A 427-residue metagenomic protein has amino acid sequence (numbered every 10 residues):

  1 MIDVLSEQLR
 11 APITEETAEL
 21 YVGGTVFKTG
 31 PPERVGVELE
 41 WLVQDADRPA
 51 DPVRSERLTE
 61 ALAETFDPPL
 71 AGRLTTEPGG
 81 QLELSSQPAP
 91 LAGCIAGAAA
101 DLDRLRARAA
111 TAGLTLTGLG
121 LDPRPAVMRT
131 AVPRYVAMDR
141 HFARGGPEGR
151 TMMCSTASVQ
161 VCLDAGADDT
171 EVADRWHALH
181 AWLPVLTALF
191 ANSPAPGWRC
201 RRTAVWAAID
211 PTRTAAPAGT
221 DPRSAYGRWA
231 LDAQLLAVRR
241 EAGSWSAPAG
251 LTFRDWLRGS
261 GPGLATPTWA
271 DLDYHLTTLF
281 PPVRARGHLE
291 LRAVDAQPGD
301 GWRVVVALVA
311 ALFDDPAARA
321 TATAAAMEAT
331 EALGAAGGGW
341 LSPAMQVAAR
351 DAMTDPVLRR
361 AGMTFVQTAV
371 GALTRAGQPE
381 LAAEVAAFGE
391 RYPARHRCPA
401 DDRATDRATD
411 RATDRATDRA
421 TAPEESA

Functional and structural regions predicted by a protein language model:
M1-G149, S155, A191, G287 (+4 more regions): Terminal catalytic/cofactor-binding subdomain
G120-G146, M152-A157, C162-R284: Loop-rich catalytic cores of soluble enzymes, especially ATP-dependent carboxylate-amine ligases and other
D164-G166, T170, D295-W302: Conserved phosphate-binding loops in nucleotide/dinucleotide-binding enzymes
